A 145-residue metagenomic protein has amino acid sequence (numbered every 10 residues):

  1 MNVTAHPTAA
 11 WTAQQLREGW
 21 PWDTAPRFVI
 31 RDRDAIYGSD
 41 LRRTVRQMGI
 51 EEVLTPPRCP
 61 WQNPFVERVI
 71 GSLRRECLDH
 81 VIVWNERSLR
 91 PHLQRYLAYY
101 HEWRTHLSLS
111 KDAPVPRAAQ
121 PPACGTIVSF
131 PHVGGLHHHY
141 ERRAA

Functional and structural regions predicted by a protein language model:
M1-A145: Charged DNA-binding/catalytic regions of mobile-element recombinases
